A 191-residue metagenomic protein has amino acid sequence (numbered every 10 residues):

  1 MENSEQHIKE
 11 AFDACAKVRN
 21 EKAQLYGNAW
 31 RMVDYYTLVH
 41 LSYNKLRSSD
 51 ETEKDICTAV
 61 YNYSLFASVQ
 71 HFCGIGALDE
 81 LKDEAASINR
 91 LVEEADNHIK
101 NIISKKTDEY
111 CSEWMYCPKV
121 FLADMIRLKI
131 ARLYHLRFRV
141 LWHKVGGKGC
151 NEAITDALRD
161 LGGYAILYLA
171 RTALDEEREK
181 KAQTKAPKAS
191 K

Functional and structural regions predicted by a protein language model:
M1-K191: Intrinsically disordered, low-complexity regulatory regions that flank transcription factor DNA-binding cores
